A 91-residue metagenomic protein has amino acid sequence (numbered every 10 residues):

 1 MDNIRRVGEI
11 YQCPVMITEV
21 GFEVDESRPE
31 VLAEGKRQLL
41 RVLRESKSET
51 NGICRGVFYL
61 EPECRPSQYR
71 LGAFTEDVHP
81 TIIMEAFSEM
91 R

Functional and structural regions predicted by a protein language model:
D2-V15: Active-site neighborhood of glycoside hydrolase catalytic domains
R6-E9, D25-R91: Aromatic-rich peripheral "rim/lid" segments of glycoside hydrolase catalytic domains that contact and position glycan
M16-G21, F58-L60: A cross-family glycoside hydrolase active-site/sugar-binding cleft signature
